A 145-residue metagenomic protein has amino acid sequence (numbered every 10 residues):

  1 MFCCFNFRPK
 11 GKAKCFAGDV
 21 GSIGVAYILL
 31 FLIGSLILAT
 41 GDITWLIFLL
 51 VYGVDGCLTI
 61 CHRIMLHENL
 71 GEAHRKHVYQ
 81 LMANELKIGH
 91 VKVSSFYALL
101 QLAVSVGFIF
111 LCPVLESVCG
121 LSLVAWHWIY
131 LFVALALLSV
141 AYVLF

Functional and structural regions predicted by a protein language model:
M1-F145: Alpha-helical transmembrane segments
